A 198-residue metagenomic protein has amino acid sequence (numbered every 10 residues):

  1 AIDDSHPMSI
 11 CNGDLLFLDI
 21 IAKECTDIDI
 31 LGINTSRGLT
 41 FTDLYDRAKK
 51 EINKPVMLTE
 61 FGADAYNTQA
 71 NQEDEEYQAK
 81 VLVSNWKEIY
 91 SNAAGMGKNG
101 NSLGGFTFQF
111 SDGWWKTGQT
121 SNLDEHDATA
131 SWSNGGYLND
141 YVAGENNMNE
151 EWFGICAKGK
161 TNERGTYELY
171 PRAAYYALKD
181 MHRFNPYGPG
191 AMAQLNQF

Functional and structural regions predicted by a protein language model:
A1-H6, E88-S102, Y170, A174-Y187: A structural motif corresponding to the C-terminal end of an alpha-helix and its immediate exit/capping segment
A1-S91: Extracellular glycoside hydrolase catalytic/binding regions
F17, A48, G97, N139-V142: Generic hydrophobic alpha-helical membrane-segment signal
I28, S102-G104, W152: Extracellular structured ligand-interaction cores
E60, G105, L178: Conserved, mostly hydrophobic/aromatic
D74-D124, A128-W132: Active-site/pore-lining binding-face segments in mid-to-C-terminal subdomains
F108-F198: Aromatic-rich peripheral "rim/lid" segments of glycoside hydrolase catalytic domains that contact and position glycan
